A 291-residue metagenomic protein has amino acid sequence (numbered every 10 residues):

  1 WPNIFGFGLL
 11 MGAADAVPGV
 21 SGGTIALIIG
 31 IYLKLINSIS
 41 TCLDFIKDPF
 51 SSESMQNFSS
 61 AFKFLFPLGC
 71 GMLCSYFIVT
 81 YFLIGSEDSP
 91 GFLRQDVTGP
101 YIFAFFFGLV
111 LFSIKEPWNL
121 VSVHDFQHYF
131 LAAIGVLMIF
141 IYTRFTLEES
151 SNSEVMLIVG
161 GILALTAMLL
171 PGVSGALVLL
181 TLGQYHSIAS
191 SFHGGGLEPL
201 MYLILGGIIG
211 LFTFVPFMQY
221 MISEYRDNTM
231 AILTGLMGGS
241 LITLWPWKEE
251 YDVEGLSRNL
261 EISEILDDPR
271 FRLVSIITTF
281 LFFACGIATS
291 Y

Functional and structural regions predicted by a protein language model:
W1-V17, S21-Y291: Multi-pass membrane proteins that catalyze or facilitate reactions on polyprenyl-/lipid-phosphate substrates and their
